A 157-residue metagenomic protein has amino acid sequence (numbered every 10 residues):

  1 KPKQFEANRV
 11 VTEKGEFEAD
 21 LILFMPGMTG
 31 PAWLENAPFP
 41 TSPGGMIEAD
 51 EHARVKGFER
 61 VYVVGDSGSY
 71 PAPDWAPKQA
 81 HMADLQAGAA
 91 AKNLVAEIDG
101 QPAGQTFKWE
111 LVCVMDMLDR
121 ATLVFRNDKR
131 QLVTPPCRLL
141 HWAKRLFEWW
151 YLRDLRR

Functional and structural regions predicted by a protein language model:
K1-P2, V112, L152-R156: N-terminal FAD-binding dinucleotide-binding subdomain shared by FAD-dependent oxidases/monooxygenases
K1-R9: A conserved short coil-to-beta-strand element within the FAD-binding core of flavoproteins
P2, L21, G27-T29, L111 (+1 more regions): Glycine-rich beta-alpha junction loops
E6, P43, G57, W109-L111 (+1 more regions): A generic structural signal for well-ordered coil/turn residues at beta-strand boundaries that shape enzyme active-site
N8-R9, E16-L85: FAD-site-proximal beta/loop scaffold in flavoenzymes
E13-G15, L118: Short strand-coil-strand connectors
A49, V64-M117: A conserved FAD-binding loop/helix module that cradles the flavin
A121-R157: C-terminal auxiliary extensions adjacent to catalytic cores
